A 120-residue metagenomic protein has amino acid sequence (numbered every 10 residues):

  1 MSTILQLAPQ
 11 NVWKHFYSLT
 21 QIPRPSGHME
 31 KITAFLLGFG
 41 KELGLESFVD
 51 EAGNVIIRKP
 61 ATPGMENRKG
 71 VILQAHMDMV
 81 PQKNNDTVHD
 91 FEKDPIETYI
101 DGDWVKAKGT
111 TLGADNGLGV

Functional and structural regions predicted by a protein language model:
M1-L7, V88-K93: Short, functional N-terminal and low-complexity linear motifs
S2-G27: N-terminal capping segment at the start of a domain
F16-L19, I57, M79, T98: Generic hydrophobic, helix-prone segments enriched in Leu/Val/Ile
Y17-T20, G40, G44, P81: Structural signal for hydrophobic packing residues in well-ordered secondary-structure cores of soluble enzyme domains
T20, R24, F48, T111: Conserved short-loop catalytic and cofactor-binding motifs
P25-K69: A non-catalytic alpha/beta surface segment that caps or lines the substrate-entry region of metallo-dependent hydrolase
M65-V120: Active-site metal-coordination/substrate-binding segment of hydrolases, especially metallo-dependent peptidases
